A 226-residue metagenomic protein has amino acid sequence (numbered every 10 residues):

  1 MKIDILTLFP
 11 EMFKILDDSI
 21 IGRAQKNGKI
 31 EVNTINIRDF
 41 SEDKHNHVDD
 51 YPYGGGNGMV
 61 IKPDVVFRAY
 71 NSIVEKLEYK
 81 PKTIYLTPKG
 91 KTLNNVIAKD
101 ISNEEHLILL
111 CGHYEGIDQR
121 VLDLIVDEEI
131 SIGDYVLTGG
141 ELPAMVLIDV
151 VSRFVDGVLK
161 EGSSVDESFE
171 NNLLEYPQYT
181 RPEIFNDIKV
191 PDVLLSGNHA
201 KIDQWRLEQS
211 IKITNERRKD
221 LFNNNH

Functional and structural regions predicted by a protein language model:
M1, P182-H226: SAM-dependent methyltransferases
M1-D39: Glycine-rich, flexible N-terminal cofactor/catalytic loop recognition
D4-L6, N33-I35, I84, L107-I108 (+1 more regions): Hydrophobic/aromatic beta-strand patches that form the interior of the parallel beta-sheet core in alpha/beta enzyme
G22, F40-E42, P52-G54, V155 (+2 more regions): A membrane-topology feature that recognizes alpha-helical transmembrane segments and their immediate juxtamembrane
V48-A69: Short, structured active-site "lid" loops
K62-H113, Q119: S-adenosyl-L-methionine/SAH cofactor-binding core of RNA-modifying enzymes
I117, V121-S164: Structured adenosyl-cofactor binding patch, chiefly the S-adenosyl-L-methionine
L142, F154-D192: Internal, active-site/partner-interface "lid" segment
